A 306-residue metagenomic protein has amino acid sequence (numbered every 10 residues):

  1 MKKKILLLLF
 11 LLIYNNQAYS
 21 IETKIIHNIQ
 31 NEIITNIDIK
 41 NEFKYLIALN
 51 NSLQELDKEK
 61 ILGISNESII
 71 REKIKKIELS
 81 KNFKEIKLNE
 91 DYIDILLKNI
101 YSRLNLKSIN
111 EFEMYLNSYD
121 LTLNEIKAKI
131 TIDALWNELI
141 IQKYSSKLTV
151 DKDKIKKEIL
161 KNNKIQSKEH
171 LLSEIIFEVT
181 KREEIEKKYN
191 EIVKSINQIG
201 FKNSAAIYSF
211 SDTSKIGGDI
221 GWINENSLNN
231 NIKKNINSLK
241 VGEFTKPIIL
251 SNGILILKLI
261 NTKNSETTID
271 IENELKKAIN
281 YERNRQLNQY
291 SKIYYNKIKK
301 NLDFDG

Functional and structural regions predicted by a protein language model:
M1-E67, K181, D303-G306: Short, low-structural-confidence N-terminal segments
L56-G306: Peptidyl-prolyl cis-trans isomerase
